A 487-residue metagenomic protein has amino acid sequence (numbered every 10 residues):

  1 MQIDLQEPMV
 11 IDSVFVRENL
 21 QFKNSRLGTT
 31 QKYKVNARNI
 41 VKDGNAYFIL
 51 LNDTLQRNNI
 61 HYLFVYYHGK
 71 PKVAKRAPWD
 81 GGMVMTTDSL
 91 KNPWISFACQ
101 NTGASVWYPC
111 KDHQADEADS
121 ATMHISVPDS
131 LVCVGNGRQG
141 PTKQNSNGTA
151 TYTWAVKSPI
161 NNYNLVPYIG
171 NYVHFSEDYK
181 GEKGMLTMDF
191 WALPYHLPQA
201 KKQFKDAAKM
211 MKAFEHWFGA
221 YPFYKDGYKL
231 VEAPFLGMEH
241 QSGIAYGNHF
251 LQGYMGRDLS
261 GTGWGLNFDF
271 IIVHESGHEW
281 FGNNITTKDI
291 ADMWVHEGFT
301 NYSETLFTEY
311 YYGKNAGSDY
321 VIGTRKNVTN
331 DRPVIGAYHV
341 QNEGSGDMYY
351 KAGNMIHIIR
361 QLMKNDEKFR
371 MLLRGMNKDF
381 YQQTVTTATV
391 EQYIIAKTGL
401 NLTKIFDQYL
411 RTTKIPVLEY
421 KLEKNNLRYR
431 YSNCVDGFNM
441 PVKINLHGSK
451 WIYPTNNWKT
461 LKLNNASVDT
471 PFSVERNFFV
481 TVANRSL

Functional and structural regions predicted by a protein language model:
M1, L51, N59-V73, A121-D129 (+1 more regions): Short, hydrophobic/aromatic-enriched beta-strand segments in well-ordered soluble domains
M1-P8, P109-H113, A118-P128, A388 (+2 more regions): Surface-exposed beta-strand/loop patches in extracellular or lumenal glycoproteins
Q6-T86, K462-A466: A surface-exposed beta-strand-loop module
D12-F15, V134, L402-T403, L418 (+1 more regions): Beta-strand-rich binding/interaction modules
R57, Y62, Y66-T122, Y172-Y179 (+1 more regions): Glycine/proline-rich low-complexity spacer/linker segments in large multi-domain proteins
C99-Q100, K111-V273: Hydrophobic helix-coil surface modules that form long, contiguous segments used for peptide/substrate interaction
P222, S345-L427: Amphipathic alpha-helical substructures
M293, E297-M355, F380: Acidic/His/Gly-enriched intrinsically disordered linker/tail segments that often contain short helix/coil "MoRF-like"
